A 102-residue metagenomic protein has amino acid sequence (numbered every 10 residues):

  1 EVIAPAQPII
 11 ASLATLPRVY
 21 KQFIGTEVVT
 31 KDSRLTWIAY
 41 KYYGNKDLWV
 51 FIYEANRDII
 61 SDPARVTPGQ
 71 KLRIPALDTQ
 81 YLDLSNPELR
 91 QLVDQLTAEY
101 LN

Functional and structural regions predicted by a protein language model:
E1-G25, L72-I74, L96-N102: N-terminal targeting segments with Sec-dependent signals, encompassing both cleavable signal peptides and non-cleavable
V2, V19, V28-V29, V50 (+2 more regions): Extended aliphatic helical segments
P8, T15, K46-P87: Extracellular LysM carbohydrate-binding repeats and other cell-envelope/extracellular binding modules
T15-K46: Primarily a LysM-type cell-wall glycan-binding module
Q22-G25, G44-N45, A55, D83 (+1 more regions): Intrinsically disordered, low-complexity regions enriched in small/polar residues
L84-N102: Short, compositionally biased
